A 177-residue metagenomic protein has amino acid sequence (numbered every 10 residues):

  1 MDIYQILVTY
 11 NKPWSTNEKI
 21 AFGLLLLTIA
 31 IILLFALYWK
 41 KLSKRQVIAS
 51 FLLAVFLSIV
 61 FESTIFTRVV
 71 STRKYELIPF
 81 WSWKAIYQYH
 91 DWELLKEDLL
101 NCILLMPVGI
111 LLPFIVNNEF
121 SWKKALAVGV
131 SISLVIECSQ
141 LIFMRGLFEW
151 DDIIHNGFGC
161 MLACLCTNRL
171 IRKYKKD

Functional and structural regions predicted by a protein language model:
M1-R145, W150, C164-D177: Bulky hydrophobic segments
